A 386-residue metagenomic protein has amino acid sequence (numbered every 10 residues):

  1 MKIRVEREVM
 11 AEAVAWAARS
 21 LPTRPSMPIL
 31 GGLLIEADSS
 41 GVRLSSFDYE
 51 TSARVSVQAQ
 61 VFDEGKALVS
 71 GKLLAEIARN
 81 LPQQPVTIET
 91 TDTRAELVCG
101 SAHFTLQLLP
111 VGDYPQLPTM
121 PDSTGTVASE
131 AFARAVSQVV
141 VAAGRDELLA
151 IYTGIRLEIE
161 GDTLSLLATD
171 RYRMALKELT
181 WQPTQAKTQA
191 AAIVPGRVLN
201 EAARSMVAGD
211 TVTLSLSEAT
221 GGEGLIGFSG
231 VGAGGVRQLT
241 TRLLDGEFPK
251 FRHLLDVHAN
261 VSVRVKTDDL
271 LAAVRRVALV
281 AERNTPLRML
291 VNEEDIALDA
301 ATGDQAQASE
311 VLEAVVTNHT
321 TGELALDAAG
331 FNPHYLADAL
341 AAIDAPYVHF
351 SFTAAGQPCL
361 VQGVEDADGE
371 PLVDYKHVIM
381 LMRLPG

Functional and structural regions predicted by a protein language model:
M1-G386: Structural preference for solvent-exposed beta-strand-turn elements and adjacent flexible terminal/loop segments within
